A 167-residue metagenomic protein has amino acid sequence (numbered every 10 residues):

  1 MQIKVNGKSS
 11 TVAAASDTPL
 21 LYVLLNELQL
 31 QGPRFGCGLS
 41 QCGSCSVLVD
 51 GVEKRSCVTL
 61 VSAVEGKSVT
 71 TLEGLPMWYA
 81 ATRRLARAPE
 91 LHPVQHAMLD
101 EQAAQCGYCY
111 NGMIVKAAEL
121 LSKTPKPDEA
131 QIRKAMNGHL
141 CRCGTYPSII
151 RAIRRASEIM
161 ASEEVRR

Functional and structural regions predicted by a protein language model:
M1-R167: Signature of N-terminal electron-transfer/Fe-S-associated modules in redox systems
